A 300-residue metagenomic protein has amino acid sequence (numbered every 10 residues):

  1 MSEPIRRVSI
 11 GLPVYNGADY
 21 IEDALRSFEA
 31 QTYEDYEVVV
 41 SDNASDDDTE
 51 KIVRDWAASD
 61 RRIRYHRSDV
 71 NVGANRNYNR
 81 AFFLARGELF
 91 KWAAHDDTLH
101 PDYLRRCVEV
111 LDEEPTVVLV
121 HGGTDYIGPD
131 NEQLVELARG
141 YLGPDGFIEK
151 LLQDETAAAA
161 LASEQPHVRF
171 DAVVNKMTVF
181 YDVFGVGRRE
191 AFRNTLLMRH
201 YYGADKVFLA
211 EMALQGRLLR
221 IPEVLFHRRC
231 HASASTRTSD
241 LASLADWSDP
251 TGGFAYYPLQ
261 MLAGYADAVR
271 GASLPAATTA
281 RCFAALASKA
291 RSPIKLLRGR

Functional and structural regions predicted by a protein language model:
M1-S27: N-proximal low-complexity "stem/linker" segments adjacent to membrane-targeting elements
R6-S9, E37, V207: Cell-envelope/extracellular polymer assembly enzymes that use nucleotide-activated donors
R26-D35: Short, acidic, metal-binding catalytic loop of nucleotide-sugar glycosyltransferases
E34, D42-K51, V70, A94: A conserved acidic beta->alpha catalytic loop
S68-A85, T98, R106: Glycine-rich, basic loop-to-helix element that forms the pyrophosphate-binding segment of sugar-nucleotide handling
F83, G146-L241: Conserved nucleotide-sugar donor-binding catalytic segment
F90: Short aromatic/hydrophobic "clamp" motif used to bind/position activated sugar donors
D102-F147: Conserved donor NDP-sugar-binding/catalytic core segment of glycosyltransferases
